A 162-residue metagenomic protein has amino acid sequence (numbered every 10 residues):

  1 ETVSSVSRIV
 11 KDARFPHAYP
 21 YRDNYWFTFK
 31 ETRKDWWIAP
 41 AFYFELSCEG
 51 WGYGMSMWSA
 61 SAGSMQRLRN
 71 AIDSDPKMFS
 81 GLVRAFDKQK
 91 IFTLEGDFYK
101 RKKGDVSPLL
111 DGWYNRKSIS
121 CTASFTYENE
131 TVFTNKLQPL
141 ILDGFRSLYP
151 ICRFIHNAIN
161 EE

Functional and structural regions predicted by a protein language model:
E1-E162: Charge-dense, helix-prone N-terminal extensions
